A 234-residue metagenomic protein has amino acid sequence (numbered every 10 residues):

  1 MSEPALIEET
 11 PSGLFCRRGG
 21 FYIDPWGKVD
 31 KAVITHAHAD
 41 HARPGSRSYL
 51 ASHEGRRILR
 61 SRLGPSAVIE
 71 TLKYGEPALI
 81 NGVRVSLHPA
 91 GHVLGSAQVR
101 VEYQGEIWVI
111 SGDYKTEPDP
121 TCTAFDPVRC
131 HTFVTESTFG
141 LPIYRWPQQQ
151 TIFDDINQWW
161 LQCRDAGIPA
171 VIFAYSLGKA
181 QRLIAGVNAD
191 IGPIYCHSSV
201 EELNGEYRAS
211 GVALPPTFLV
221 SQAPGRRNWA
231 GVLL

Functional and structural regions predicted by a protein language model:
S2-R18, Y22-G27, K31, A37-F173 (+3 more regions): His/Asp/Glu-rich metal-coordinating catalytic cores of metallo-dependent phosphodiesterases/hydrolases acting on
I23, F133, I194, L233-L234: Generic structural hydrophobic/aromatic packing signal, biased to beta-strands
W26, A174-Y175, H197-S198, L233-L234: Structural motif
V83, T138-F139, C196-H197, G225-L234: Conserved catalytic scaffold of divalent metal-dependent phosphoesterases
F173, L183, D190, I194-V212: Anionic-ligand-binding alpha/beta catalytic cores of soluble enzymes and soluble regulatory domains that recognize
G205-L234: A contiguous, basic/glycine-rich beta-loop/short-helix subdomain that forms a polymer-engagement track
